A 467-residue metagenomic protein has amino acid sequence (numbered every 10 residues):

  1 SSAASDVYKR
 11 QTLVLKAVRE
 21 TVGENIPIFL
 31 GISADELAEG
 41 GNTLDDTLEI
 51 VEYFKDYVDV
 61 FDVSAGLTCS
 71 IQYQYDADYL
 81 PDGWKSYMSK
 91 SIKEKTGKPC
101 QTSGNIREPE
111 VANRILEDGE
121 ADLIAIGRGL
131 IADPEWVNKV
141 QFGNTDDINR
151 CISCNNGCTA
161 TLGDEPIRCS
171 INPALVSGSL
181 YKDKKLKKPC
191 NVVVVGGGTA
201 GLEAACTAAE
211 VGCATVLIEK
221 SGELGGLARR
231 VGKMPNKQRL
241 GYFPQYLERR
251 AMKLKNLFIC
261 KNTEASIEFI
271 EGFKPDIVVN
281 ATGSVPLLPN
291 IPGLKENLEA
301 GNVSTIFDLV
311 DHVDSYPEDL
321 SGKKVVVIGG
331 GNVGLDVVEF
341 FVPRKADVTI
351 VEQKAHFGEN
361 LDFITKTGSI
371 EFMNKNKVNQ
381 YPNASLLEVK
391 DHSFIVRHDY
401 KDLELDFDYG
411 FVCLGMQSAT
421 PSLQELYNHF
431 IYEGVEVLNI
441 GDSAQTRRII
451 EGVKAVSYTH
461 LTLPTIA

Functional and structural regions predicted by a protein language model:
A3-Q11, T459-T465: Conserved small/polar residues in nucleotide/adenosyl-binding loops
S5-I26, D76-C100: Alpha-helix-loop-beta-strand connector modules within alpha/beta enzyme cores
I106-G119: Catalytic cores of alpha/beta
A121-W136: Glycine-rich phosphate-binding active-site loops on the catalytic face of alpha/beta enzymes
V140-K188: Cysteine-cluster motifs in flexible loop/terminal segments that predominantly coordinate metals
P173-K185, I259, L287-R344, I431-R448: Glycine-rich dinucleotide-binding loop and its adjacent helix/turn
V194-N262, L287, G330-I364, C413 (+2 more regions): Beta1-alpha1 glycine-rich phosphate/pyrophosphate-binding loop at the start of Rossmann-like nucleotide-binding domains
G241-L287, G301-K323, P343-N428: A Rossmann-like FAD-binding core segment of flavoenzymes
